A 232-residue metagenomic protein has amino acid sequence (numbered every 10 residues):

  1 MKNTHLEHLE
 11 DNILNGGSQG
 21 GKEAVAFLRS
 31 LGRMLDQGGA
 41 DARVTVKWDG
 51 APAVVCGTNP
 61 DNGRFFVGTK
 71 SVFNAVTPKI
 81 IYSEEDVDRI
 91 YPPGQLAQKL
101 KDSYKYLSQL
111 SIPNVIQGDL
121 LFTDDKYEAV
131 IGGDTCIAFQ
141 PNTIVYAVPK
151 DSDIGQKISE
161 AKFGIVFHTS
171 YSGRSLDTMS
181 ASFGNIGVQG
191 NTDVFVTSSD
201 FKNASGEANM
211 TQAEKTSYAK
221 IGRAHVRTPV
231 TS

Functional and structural regions predicted by a protein language model:
K2-A42, K47-P52, C56-R223, R227 (+1 more regions): Core nucleotide-handling region used for phosphoryl-transfer chemistry
